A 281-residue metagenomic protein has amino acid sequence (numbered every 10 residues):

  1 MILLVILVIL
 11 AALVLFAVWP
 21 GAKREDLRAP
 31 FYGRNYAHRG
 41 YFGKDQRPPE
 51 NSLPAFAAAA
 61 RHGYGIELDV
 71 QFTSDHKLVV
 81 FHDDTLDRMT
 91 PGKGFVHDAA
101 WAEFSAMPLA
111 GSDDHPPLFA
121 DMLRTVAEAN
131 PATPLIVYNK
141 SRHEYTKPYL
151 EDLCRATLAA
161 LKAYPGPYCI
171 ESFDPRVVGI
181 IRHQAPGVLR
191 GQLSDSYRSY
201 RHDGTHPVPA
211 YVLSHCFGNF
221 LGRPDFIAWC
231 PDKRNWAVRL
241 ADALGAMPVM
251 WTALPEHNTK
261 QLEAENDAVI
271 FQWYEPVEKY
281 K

Functional and structural regions predicted by a protein language model:
M1-K281: Phosphate-group recognition and catalysis centered on beta-loop-alpha active-site segments
